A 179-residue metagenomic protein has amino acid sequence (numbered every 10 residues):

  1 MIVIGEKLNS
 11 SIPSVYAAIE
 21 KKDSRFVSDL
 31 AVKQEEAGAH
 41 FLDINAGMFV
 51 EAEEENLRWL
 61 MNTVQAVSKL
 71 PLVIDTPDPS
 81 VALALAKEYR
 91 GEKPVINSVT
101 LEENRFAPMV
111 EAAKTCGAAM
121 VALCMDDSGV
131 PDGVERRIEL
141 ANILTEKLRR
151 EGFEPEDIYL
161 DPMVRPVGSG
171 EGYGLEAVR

Functional and structural regions predicted by a protein language model:
I2-D29, E53, N97-E103, D127-E135: Active-site mouth loops of central-metabolism enzymes
E6, E51-G91, E146, V178-R179: Alpha-helix-loop-beta-strand connector modules within alpha/beta enzyme cores
L8-V15, E36-N45, V121-G129: Gly-rich Lys/Arg/Thr-decorated short loops/hinges at beta-loop-alpha junctions or inter-strand turns that position
R25-K33, A37, E139-I143: A non-catalytic, amphipathic alpha-helix used as a structural packing/dimerization or gating element in enzyme scaffolds
E35-E36, Q65-A66, A86-R90, A107-A118 (+1 more regions): Acidic (Asp/Glu)-rich catalytic clusters
E35-L70, V164-E171: Glycine-rich, proline-tolerant flexible connector loops at the mouths of alpha/beta enzymes
D43-F49, L70-D78, K93-N104, V121-C124 (+2 more regions): Catalytic beta/alpha-barrel core
P108, C116-R179: Catalytic alpha/beta core domains of metabolic enzymes, predominantly
